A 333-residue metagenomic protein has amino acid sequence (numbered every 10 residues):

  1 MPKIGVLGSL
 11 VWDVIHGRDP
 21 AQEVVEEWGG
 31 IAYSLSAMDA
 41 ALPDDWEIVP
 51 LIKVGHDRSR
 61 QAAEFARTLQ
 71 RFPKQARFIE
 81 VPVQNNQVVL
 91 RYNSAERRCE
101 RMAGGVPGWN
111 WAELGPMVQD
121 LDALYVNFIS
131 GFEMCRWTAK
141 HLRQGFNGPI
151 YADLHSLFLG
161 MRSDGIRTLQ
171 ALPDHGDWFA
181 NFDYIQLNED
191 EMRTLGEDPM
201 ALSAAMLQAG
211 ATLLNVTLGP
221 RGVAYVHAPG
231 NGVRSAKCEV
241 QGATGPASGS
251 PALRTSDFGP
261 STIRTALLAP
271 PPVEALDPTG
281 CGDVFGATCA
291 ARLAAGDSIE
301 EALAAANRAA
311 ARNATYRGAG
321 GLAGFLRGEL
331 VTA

Functional and structural regions predicted by a protein language model:
I4, W12-V25, A40-F128, F132 (+2 more regions): Conserved N-terminal subdomain of the carbohydrate kinase-like
G8-L10, V284: Active-site metal-binding loops of divalent metal-dependent hydrolases
E27-I31, G282: Short, conserved glycine- and acidic-residue-centered signature motifs in active-site or ligand-binding loops
A32-A37: Short amphipathic alpha-helix
L51-K53, D153, T217: Generic beta-sheet signal
Q87-V89, L159-S163, A275-T279: Short, charged, surface-exposed secondary-structure boundary motifs
A123, N127-A205, A211, R221-G222 (+1 more regions): Conserved beta-alpha-beta core of the PfkB/ribokinase-like small-molecule kinase fold
T168-L172, G176, M200-A333: Conserved phosphate-binding/catalytic region of the ribokinase-like
